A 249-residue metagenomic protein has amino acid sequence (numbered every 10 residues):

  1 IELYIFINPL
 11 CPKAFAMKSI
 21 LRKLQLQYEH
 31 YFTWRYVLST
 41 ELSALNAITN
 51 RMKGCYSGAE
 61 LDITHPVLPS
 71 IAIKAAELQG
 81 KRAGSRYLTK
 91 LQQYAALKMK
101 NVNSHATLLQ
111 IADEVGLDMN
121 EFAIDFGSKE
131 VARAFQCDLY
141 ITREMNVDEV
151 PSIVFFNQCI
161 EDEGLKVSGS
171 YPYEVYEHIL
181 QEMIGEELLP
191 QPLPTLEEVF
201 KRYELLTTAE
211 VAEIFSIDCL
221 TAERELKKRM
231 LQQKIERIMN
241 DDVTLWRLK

Functional and structural regions predicted by a protein language model:
Y4-F6, F15-H105, T208-V211: Structural alpha/beta surface segment adjacent to cysteine/selenocysteine redox centers across thiol/disulfide enzymes
I5-N8, Y56-E60, A75, Q92 (+4 more regions): Generic preference for well-ordered secondary structure
N8-C11, A59, I63, K129 (+2 more regions): Charge-dense, low-complexity intrinsically disordered segments
P9-A16, S152: Local cysteine-cluster metal-coordination motifs and their immediate loop/turn environment, predominantly Fe-S cluster
L10, L61, G80, L165-G169 (+1 more regions): Generic alpha-helical structural element
P12, S43, D162: Flexible, glycine-rich phosphate/dinucleotide-binding loops and adjacent beta-alpha linkers at cofactor/substrate
K98-K249: C-terminal cap of thioredoxin/glutaredoxin-like
